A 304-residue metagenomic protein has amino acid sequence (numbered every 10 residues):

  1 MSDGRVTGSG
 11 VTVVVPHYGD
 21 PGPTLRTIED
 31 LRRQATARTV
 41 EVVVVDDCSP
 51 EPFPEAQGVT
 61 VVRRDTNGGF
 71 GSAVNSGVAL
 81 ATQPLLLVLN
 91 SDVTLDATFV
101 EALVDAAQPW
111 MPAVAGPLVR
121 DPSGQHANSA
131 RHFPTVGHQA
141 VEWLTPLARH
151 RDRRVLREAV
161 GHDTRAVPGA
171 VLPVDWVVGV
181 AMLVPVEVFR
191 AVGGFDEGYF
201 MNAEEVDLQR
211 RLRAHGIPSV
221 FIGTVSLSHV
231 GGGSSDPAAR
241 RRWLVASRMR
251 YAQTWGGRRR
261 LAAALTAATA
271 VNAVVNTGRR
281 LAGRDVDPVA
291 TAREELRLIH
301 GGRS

Functional and structural regions predicted by a protein language model:
E29-T39: Short, acidic, metal-binding catalytic loop of nucleotide-sugar glycosyltransferases
D30, V44-P54, T66, D96: A conserved acidic beta->alpha catalytic loop
R64-A81: Glycine-rich, basic loop-to-helix element that forms the pyrophosphate-binding segment of sugar-nucleotide handling
L86: Short aromatic/hydrophobic "clamp" motif used to bind/position activated sugar donors
A97-A130: Conserved donor NDP-sugar-binding/catalytic core segment of glycosyltransferases
P134-V174: Short, flexible, basic/aromatic active-site loop/helix in glycosyltransferases
A166-G193, E197-S226: A short, conserved alpha-helix in the catalytic core of glycosyltransferases
A239-M249, Q253, R258-S304: Non-catalytic, C-terminal membrane-associated alpha-helical segments of glycosyltransferases
